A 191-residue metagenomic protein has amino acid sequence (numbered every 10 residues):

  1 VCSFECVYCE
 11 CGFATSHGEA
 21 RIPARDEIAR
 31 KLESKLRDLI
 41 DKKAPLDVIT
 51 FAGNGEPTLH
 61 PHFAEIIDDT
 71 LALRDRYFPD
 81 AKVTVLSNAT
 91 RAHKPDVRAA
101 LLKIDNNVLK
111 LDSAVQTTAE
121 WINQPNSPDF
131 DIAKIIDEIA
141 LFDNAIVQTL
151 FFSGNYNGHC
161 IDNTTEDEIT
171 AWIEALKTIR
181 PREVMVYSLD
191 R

Functional and structural regions predicted by a protein language model:
V1-R30: Canonical Radical SAM [4Fe-4S] cluster-binding loop centered on the CxxxCxxC motif and its immediate flanking residues
S3-C6, L46-V48, K82: A common structural microfeature
E10, V48-A52, T84: Short, conserved beta-strand segments within well-ordered enzyme catalytic domains that often line or immediately flank
C11-T15, S34-K42, R76: Short helix-loop boundary/capping segments at the starts of domains
G12, A52, Q148-L150: Residues lining the SAM
R30-A52: Short Fe-S-cluster ligation motifs
L59-D190: Conserved AdoMet/S-adenosylmethionine-binding subsite of the radical SAM
